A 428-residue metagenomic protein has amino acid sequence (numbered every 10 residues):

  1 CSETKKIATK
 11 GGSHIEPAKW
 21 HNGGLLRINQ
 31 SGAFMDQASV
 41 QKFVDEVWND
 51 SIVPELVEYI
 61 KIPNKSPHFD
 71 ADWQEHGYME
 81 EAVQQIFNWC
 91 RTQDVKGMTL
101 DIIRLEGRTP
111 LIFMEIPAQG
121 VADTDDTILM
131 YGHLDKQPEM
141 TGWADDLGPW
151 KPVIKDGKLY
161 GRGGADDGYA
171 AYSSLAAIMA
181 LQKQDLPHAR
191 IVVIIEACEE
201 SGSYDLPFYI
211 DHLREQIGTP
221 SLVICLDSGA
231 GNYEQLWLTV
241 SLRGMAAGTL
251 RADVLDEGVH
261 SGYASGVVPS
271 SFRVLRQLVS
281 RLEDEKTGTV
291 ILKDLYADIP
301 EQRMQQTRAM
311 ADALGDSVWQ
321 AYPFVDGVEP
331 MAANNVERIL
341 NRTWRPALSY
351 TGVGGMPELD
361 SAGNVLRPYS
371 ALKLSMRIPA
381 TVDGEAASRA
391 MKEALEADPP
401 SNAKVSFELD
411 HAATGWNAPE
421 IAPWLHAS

Functional and structural regions predicted by a protein language model:
K6-I7: Polybasic, lysine-rich low-complexity intrinsically disordered segments
F34-Q37, G231-Y233, A247-T249, D253-S428: Metal-dependent amide/peptide-bond hydrolase catalytic core, centered on the "pita-bread" metallohydrolase fold
F34-R162, L181-H188, L374: Acidic/His- and Gly-rich active-site-bordering loop/insert found across diverse amide/peptide-bond hydrolases
L159, G163-S241: Acidic/histidine-rich catalytic neighborhood of metal-dependent amide-processing enzymes
